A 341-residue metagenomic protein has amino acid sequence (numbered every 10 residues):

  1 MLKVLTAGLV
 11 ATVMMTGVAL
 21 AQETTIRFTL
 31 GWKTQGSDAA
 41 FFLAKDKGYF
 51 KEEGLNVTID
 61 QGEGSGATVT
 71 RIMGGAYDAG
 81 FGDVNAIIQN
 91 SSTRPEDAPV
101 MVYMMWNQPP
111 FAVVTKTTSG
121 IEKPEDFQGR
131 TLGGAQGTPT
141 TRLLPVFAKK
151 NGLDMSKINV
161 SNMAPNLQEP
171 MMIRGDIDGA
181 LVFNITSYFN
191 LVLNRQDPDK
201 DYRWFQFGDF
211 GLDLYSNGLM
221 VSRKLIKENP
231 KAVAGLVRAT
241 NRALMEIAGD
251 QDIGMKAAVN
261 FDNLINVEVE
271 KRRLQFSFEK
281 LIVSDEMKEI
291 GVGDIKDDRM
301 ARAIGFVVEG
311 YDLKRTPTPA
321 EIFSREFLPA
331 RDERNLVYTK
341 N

Functional and structural regions predicted by a protein language model:
M1-A7: Bacterial N-terminal signal peptides that target proteins for export
M15-A21: Sec/Tat signal peptide C-region and signal peptidase I cleavage site
Q22-R174, D178-Y188, W204-F207, D213: Short, glycine-/small- and polar/acidic-enriched structural segments that line small-molecule recognition paths
E52, T93, F207-L212, V283-D297: Short, solvent-exposed loop/beta-turn-alpha elements that line the ligand-binding surface or hinge of extracytoplasmic
N85, L167-P170, I177-N266: Pocket-lining segment of extracytoplasmic ligand-binding domains
M155-N159, D199-Y202, L264-F278, L313-E321: Short, surface-exposed acidic
E228-D312: Secondary-structure end/capping motifs
M300-N341: Conserved C-terminal helix/tail region of periplasmic/extracytoplasmic solute-binding proteins
